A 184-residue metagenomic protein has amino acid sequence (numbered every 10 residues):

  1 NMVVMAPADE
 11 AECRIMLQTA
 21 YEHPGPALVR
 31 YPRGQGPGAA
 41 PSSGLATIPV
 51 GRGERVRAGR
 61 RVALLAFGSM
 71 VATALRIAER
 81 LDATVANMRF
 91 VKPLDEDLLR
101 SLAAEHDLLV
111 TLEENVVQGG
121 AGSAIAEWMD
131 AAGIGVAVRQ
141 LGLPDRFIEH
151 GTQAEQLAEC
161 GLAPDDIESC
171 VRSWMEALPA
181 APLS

Functional and structural regions predicted by a protein language model:
N1-E22, C170: Conserved thiamine diphosphate
Y21-S184: Thiamine diphosphate
